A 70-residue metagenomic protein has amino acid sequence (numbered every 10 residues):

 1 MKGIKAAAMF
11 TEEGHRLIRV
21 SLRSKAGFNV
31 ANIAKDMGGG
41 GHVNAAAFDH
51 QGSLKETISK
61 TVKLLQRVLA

Functional and structural regions predicted by a protein language model:
M1-A70: Gly/His-enriched, cation/cofactor- and phosphate-binding structural elements
